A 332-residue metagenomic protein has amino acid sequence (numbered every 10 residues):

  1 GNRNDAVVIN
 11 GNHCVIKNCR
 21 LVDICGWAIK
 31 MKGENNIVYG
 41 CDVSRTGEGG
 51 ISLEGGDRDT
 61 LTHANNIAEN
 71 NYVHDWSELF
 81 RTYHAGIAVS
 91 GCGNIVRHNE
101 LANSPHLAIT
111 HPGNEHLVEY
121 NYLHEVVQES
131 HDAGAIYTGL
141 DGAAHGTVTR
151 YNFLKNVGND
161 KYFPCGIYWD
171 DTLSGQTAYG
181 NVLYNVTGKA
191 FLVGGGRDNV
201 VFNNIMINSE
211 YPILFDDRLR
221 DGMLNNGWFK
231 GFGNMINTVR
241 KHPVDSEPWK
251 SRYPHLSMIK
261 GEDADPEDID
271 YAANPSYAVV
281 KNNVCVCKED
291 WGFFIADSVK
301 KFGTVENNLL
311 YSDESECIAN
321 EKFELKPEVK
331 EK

Functional and structural regions predicted by a protein language model:
N2-I37: A conserved hydrophobic secondary-structure block that centers on an alpha-helix together with its immediately flanking
D5-V8, G26-M31, S44-K332: Glycine- and acidic/polar-rich repeat regions and solenoidal domains
K17, I37-S44, T62: Extended hydrophobic/aromatic segments used for targeting, binding, or gating
